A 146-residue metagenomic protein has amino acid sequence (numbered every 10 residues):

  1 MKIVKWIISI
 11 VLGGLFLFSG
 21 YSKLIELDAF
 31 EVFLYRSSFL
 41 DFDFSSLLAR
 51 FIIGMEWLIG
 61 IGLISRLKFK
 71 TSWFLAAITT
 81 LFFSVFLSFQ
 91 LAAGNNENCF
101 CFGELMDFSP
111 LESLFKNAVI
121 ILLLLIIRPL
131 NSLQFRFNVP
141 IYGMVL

Functional and structural regions predicted by a protein language model:
M1, D41-F44, K70, E104 (+2 more regions): Juxtamembrane/transmembrane-helix boundary motifs in multi-pass membrane proteins
K2-L24, L48-F86: Functionalized membrane-embedded alpha-helices
S22-I25, A29, S65-F69, F89-N96 (+3 more regions): Juxtamembrane transmembrane-helix termini
I25-L34, S84: Interfacial/capping segments of alpha-helical transmembrane domains
F30-F44: Perimembrane loop-to-helix junctions flanking transmembrane segments
L40-W57, L111-F115: Interfacial helix-start motif at the membrane-water boundary
L81-L133: Membrane-embedded alpha-helical segments of integral membrane proteins
F135-L146: Internal/C-terminal transmembrane anchor helices
